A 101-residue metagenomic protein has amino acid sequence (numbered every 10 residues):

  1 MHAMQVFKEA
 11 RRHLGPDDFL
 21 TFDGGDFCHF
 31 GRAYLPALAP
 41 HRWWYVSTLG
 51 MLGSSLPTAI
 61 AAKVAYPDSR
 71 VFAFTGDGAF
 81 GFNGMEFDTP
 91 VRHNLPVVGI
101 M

Functional and structural regions predicted by a protein language model:
M1-K63, D68: Active-site diphosphate/adenylate-binding microenvironment
A65-M101: Conserved thiamine diphosphate
